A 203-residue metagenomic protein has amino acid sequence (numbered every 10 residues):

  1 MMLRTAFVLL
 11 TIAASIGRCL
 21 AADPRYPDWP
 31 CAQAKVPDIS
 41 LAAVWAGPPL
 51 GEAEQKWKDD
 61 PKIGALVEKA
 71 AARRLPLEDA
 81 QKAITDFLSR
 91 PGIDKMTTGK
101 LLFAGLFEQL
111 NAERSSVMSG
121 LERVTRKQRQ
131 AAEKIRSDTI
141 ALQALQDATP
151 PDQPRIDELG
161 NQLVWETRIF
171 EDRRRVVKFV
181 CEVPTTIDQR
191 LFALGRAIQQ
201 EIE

Functional and structural regions predicted by a protein language model:
M1-T5: Positively charged n-region of N-terminal signal peptides that target proteins for export
A6-S15: Bacterial N-terminal signal peptides
A21-M96: N-terminal Sec/ER secretory leader and immediately downstream segment of secreted/extracellular precursors
S89-M118: Short, charge-rich amphipathic alpha-helices with coiled-coil/heptad character
V117, V124, Q128-Q146: Non-transmembrane amphipathic alpha-helical segments
S137-W165: Short E/K-rich amphipathic alpha-helical oligomerization segments
P154-E203: Alpha-helical oligomerization segments
